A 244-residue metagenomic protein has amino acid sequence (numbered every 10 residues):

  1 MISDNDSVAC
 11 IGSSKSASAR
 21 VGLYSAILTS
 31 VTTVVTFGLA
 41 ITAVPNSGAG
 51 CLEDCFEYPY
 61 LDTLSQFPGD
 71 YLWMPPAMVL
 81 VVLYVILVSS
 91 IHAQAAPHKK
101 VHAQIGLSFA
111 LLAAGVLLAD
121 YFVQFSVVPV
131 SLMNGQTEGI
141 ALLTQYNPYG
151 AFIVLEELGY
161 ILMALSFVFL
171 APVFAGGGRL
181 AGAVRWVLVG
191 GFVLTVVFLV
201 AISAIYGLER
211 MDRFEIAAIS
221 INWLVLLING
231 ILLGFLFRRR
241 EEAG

Functional and structural regions predicted by a protein language model:
I2-G244: Hydrophobic, aromatic-enriched alpha-helical segments typical of multi-pass transmembrane helices
